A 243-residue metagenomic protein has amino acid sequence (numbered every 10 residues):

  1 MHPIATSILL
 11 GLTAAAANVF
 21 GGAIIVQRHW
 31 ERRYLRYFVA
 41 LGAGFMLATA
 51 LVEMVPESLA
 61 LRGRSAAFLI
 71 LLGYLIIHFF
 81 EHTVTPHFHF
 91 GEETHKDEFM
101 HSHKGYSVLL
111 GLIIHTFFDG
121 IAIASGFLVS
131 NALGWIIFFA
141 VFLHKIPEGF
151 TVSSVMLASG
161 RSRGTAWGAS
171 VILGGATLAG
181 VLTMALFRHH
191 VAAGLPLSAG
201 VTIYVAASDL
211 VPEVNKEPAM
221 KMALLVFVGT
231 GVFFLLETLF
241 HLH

Functional and structural regions predicted by a protein language model:
M1-H243: Intrinsically disordered, metal-sensing/regulatory segments
